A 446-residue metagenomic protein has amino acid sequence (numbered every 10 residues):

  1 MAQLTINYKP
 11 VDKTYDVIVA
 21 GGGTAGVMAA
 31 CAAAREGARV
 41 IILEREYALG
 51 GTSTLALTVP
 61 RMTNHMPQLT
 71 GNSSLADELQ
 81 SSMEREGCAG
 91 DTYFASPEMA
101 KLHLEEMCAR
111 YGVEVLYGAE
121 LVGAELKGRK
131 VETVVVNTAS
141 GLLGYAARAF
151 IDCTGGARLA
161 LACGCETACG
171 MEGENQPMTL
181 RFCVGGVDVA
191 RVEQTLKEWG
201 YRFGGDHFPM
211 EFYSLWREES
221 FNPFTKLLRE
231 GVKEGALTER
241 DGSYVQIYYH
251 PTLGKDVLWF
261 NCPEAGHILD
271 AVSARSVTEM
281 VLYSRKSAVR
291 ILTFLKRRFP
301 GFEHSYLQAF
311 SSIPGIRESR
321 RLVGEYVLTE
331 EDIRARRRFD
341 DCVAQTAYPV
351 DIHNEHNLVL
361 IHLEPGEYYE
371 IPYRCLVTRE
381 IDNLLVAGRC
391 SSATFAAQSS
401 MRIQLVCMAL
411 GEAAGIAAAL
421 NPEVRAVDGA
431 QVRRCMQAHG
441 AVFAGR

Functional and structural regions predicted by a protein language model:
M1-V17: Extreme N-terminal leader/targeting segments of oxidoreductases
I6, A32, A38-R39, E44-K127 (+3 more regions): Conserved N-terminal/central alpha/beta ligand/cofactor-binding core
Y8, T52, L142-A149, T154-R446: Flavin (FAD/FMN)-binding glycine-rich loop and adjacent Rossmann-like elements that form
T14-Y15, A25-G26, T54, L143: Ligand-binding pocket scaffold of soluble enzyme catalytic domains
V17-V40: N-terminal Rossmann-like FAD-binding beta1-loop-alpha1 element of flavoenzymes
T24, C31, E120-L121, G141 (+2 more regions): Mobile, glycine-rich extracellular loop/lid and propeptide segments that shape or gate substrate/ligand access
A25, A48, V406: Conserved Rossmann-like nucleotide-cofactor binding loop
E125-G144: Conserved beta-strand-loop-beta-strand element in the redox core of flavoprotein oxidoreductases
